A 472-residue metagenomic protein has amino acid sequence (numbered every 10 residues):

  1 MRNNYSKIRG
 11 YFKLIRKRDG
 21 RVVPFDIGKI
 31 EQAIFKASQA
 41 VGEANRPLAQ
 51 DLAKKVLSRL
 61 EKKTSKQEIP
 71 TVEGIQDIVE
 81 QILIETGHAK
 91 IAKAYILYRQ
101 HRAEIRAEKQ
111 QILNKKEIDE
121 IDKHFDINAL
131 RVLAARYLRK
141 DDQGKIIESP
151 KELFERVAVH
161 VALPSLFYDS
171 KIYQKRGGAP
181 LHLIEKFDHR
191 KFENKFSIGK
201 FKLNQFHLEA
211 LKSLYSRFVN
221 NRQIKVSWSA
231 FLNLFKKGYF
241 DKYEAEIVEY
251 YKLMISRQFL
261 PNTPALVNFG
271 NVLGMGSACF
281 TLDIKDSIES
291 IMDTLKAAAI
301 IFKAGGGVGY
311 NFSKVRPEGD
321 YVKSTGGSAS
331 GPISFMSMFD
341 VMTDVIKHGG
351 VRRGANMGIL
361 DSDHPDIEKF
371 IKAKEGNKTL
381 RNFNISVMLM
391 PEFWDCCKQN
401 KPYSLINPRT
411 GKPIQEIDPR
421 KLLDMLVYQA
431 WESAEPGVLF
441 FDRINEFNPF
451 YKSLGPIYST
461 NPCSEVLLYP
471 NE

Functional and structural regions predicted by a protein language model:
M1-E472: Extended catalytic cores of very large enzyme megasubunits
